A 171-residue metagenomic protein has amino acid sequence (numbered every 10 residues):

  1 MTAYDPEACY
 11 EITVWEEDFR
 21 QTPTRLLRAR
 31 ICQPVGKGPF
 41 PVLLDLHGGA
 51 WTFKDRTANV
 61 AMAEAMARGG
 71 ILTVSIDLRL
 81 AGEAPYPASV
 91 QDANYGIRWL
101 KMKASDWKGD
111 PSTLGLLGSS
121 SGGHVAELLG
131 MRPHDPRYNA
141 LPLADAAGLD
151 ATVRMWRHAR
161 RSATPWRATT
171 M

Functional and structural regions predicted by a protein language model:
M1-K37: N-terminal cap/lid segment of alpha/beta-hydrolase-fold proteins
P23, D92, H124: Charged catalytic carboxylate motif
L27, P41, R154: Alpha/beta-hydrolase fold active-site loops
P39-G49: Short beta-strand element of the alpha/beta-hydrolase
G49, L72, D77-A81, S162: Short beta-to-alpha linker loops that shape the active-site pocket of alpha/beta-hydrolase fold enzymes
F53-T57, E83-A84, R167: Short N-terminal helix/helix-N-cap motif within the alpha/beta-hydrolase-1
D55-S75: Short amphipathic alpha-helix adjacent to the substrate-entry channel of hydrolases
Y95-T170: Primarily recognizes the serine-hydrolase "nucleophile elbow" in alpha/beta-hydrolase and SGNH/GDSL folds
